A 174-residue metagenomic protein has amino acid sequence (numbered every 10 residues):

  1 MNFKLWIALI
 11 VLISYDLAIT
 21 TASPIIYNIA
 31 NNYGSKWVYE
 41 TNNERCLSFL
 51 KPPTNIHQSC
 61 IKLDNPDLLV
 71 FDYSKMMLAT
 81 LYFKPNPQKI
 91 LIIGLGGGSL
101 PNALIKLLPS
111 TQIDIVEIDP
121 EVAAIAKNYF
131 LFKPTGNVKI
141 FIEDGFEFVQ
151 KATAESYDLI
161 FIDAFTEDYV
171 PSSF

Functional and structural regions predicted by a protein language model:
M1-I7: Bacterial N-terminal signal peptides that target proteins for export
N2, S59, E147-V149: Generic hydrophobic, helix-prone segments enriched in Leu/Val/Ile
A8-D16: Bacterial N-terminal signal peptides
D16-K75, A79-F83, K106: Rossmann-like AdoMet
L68-F174: The AdoMet/dcAdoMet-binding core of the Class I SAM-like
